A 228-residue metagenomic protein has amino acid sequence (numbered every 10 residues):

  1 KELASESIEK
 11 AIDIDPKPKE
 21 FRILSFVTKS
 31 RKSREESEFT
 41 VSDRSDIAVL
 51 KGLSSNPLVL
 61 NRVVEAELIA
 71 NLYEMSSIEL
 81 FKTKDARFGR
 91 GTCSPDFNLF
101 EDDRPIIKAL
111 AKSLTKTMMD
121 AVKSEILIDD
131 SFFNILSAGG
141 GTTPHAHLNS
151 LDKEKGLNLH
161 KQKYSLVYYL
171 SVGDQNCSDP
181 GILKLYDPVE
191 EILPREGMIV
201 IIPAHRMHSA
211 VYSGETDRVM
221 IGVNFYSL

Functional and structural regions predicted by a protein language model:
K10-A11: Canonical positions in the second alpha-helix
K17-P18: Residue-level recognition of tetratricopeptide repeat
F21-R22: Canonical tetratricopeptide repeat
S30-E125, G141: Non-heme Fe(II)/2-oxoglutarate
M119-Y212, D217-M220, N224-L228: Catalytic core of non-heme Fe(II) oxygenases with the double-stranded beta-helix
